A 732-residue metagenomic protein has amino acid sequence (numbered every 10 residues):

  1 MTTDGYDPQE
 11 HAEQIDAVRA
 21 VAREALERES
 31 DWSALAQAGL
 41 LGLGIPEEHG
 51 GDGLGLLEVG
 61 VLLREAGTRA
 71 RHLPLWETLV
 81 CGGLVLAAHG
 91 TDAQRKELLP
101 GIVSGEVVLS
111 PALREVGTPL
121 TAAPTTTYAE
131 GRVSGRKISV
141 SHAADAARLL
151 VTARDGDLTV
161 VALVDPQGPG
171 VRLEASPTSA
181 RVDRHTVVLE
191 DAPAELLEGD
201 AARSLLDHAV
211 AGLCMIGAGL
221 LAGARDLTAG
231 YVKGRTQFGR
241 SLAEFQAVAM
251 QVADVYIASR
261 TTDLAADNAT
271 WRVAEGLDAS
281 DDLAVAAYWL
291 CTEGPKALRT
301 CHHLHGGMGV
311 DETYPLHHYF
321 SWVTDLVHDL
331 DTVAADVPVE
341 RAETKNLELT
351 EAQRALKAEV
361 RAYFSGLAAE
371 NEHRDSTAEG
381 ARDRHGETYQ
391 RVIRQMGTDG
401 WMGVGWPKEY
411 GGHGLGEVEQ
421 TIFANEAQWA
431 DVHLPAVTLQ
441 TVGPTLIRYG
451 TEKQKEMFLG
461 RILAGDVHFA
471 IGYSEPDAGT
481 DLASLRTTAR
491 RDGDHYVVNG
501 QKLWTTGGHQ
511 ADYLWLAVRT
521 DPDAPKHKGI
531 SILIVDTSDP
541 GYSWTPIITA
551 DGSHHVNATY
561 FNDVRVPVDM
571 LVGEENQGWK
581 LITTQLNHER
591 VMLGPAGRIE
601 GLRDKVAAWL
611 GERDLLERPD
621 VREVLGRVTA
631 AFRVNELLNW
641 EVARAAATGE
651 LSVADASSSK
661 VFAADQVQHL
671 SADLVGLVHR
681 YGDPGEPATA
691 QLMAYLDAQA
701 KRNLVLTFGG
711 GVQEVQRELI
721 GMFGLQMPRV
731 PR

Functional and structural regions predicted by a protein language model:
T2-D4, E27-S30, A229, K233-R240 (+7 more regions): C-terminal helix-coil-helix/basic helical segment that borders enzyme active sites and/or dimer interfaces and provides
T2-H11, V18-R23, H305-F364, V418 (+4 more regions): Glycine-rich phosphate/cofactor-binding loops in nucleotide/flavin-utilizing enzymes
T3-A20, T68, V171-R260, K345-L356 (+3 more regions): Glycine-rich beta->alpha junctions and the first turn(s) of the following alpha-helix
H11, D16, A38-K96, D145 (+11 more regions): Internal helix-loop-helix
G105-V116, G465-Y473: A short, Trp-centered hydrophobic/proline-enriched beta-strand micro-motif
A112, R136-R172, D494-H495, N499-T545: A short core secondary-structure module
T126-A129, T487-A489: A structural signal for short hydrophobic beta-strand segments in well-ordered beta-sheet cores
L242-E244, A249-M250, D254-T270, A274-R341: Extended, hydrophobic interaction surfaces within ordered domains
